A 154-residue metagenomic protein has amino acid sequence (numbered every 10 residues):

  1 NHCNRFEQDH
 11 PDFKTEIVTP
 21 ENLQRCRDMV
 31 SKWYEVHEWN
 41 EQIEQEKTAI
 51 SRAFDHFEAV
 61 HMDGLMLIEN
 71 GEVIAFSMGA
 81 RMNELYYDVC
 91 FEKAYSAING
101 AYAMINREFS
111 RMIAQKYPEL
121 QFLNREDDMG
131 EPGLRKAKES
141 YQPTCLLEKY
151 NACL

Functional and structural regions predicted by a protein language model:
N1-W39: Acyltransferase donor/substrate-recognition loop-hinge adjacent to the catalytic core
H2, M29, A49-A53, E108-F109 (+1 more regions): Short, hydrophobic/aromatic alpha-helical segments in well-folded domains
R5, K32, H56, M112-K116: A generic secondary-structure signal
E7, D55-E58, E139: Alpha-helix boundary recognition
H10, E58-V60, Y117-P118: A structural signal for short coil/turn segments at secondary-structure junctions
P20-R27, E44, D128, P132: An alpha-helix initiation/capping motif
R25-V73: Short, conserved active-site entrance elements at the starts or edges of catalytic domains
D63-L154: Aromatic (often tryptophan-rich) hydrophobic motifs at membrane interfaces
